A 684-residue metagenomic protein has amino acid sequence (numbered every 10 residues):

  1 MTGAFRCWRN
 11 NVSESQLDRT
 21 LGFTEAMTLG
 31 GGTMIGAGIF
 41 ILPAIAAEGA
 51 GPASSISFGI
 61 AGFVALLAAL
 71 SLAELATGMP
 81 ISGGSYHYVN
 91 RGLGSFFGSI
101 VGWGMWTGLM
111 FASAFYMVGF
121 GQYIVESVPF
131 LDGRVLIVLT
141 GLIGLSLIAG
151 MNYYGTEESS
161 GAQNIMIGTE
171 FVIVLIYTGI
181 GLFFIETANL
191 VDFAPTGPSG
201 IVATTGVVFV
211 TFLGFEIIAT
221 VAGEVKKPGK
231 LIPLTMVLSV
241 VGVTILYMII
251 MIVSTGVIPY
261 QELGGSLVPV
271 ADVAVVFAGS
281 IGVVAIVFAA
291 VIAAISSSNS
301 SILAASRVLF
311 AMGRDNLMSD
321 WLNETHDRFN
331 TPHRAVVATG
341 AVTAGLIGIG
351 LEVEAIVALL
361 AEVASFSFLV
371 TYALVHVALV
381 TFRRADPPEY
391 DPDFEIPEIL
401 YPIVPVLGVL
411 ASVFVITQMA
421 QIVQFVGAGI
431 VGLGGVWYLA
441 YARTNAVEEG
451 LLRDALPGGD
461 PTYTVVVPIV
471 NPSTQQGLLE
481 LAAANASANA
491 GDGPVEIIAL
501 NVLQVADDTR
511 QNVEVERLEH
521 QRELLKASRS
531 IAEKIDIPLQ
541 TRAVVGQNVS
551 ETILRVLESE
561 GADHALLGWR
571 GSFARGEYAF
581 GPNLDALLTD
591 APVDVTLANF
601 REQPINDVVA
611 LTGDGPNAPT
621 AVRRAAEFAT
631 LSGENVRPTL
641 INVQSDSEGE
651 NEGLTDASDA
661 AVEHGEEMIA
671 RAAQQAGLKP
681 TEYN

Functional and structural regions predicted by a protein language model:
M1-L42, G49-A50, L66-A73, G78-S82 (+1 more regions): Membrane-interface "cap" regions at the ends of multi-pass membrane proteins
F5-D18, S54, G59, P129-L136 (+1 more regions): Helix-loop-helix junctions that connect adjacent transmembrane segments in multi-pass membrane transporters
S57, L67-L145, A149-Y153, V291-A304 (+2 more regions): Hydrophobic transmembrane alpha-helices that form the core helical bundles of multi-pass secondary transporters
Y88, V125-L131, V241-N299, W321-V357 (+1 more regions): TM-loop-TM module centered on a large, flexible mid-protein loop between adjacent transmembrane helices in multi-pass
I137-F183, P195-G197, M236-V240, L360-L374 (+1 more regions): Membrane-interface loop-to-helix entry segments
A162, L322-H326, Y372-A420: C-terminal membrane-solvent junction of multi-pass transporters and transport-like membrane proteins
V174, L309, E362-P392, A411 (+1 more regions): Hydrophobic alpha-helical segments of multi-pass membrane transport proteins
A442-G477, D492, W569-E650: Intrinsically disordered or low-complexity boundary/linker segments at protein termini and domain junctions
